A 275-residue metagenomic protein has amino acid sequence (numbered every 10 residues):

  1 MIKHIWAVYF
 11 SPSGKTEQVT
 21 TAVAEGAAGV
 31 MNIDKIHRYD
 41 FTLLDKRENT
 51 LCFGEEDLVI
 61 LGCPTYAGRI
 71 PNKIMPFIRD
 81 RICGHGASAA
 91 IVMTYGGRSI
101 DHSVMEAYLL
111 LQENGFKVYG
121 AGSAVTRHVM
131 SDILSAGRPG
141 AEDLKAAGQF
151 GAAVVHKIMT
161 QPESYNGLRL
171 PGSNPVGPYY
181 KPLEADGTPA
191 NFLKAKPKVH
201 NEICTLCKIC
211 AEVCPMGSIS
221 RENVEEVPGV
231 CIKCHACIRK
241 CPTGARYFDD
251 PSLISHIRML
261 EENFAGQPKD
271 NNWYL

Functional and structural regions predicted by a protein language model:
I2-A7, S11-V19, V23-L44, E48-A190 (+1 more regions): FMN-binding flavodoxin-like domain, especially the glycine-rich phosphate-binding loop
P175-C207, A211-E212: A mid-sequence, solvent-exposed acidic-amphipathic segment
V199-H200, T205-I232, A236-I254: Iron-sulfur cluster-binding cysteine motifs and their immediate structural context in ferredoxin-like electron-transfer
